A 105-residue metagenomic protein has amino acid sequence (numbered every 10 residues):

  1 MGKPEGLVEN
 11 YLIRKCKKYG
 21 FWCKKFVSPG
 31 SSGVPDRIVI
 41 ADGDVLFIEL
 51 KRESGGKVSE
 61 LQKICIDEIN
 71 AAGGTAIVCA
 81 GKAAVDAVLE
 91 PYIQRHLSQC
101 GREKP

Functional and structural regions predicted by a protein language model:
M1-P105: Catalytic phosphate/metal-binding cores of nucleic-acid and nucleotide-processing enzymes, i.e., regions that mediate
